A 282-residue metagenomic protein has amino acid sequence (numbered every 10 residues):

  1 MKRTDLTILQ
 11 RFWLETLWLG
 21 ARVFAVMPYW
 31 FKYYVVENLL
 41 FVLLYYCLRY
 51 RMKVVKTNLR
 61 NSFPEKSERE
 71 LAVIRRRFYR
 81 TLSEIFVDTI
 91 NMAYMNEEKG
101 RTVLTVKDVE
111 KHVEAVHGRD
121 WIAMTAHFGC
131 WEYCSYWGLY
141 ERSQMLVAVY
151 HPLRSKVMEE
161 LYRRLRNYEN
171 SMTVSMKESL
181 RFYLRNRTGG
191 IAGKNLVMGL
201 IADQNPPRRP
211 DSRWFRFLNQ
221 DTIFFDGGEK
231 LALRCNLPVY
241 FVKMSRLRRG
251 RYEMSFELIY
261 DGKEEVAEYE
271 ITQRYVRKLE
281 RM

Functional and structural regions predicted by a protein language model:
M1-T125, C130, E159-R164, N170: Membrane-anchoring hydrophobic helices of lipid-metabolizing enzymes
T4, I8, R76, Y140 (+1 more regions): Non-catalytic C-terminal accessory region of glycerolipid acyltransferases and related lyso-lipid remodeling enzymes
F12-E15, R51, S175, E270-Y275: Soluble or luminal CAZymes and related metallo-dependent hydrolases
K53, E132, E159-E160, R181 (+2 more regions): Residue-level marker for well-ordered alpha-helical positions
F63, S67, R142, E169-N170 (+2 more regions): Glycine-centered loop/turn motif at secondary-structure junctions
L71, R154, M158, I271: Hydrophobic (often cysteine-bearing) scaffold residues that line and stabilize catalytic clefts of nucleotide/cofactor
T102-V106, F128, S155, M176-L180 (+2 more regions): A conditional alpha-helix N-cap/helix-loop micro-motif detector
G118-E178, P207-R216: Catalytic core of membrane glycerolipid acyltransferases/transacylases, capturing the structured, soluble-facing
